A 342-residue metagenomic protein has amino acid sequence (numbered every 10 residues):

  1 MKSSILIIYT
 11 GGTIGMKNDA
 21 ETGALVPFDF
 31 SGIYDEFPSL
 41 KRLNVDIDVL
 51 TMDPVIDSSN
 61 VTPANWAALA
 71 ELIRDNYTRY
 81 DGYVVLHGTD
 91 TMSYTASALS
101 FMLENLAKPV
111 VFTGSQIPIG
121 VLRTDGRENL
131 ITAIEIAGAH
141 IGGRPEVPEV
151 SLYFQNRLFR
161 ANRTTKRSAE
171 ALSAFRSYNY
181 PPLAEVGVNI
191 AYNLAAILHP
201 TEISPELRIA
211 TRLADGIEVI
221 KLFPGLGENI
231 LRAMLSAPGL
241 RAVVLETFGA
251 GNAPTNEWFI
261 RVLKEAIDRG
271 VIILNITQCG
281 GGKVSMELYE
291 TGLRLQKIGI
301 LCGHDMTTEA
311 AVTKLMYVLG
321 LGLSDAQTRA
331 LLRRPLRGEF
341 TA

Functional and structural regions predicted by a protein language model:
M1-D75, R261: ATP/NTP phosphate-donor binding region
K2, I8-G12, F30-K41, R160-A250 (+2 more regions): Accessory alpha-helical/coil subdomains and C-terminal extensions that flank or cap enzyme catalytic cores
I8-T10, V85-H87, V111-G114, P148-Q155 (+3 more regions): Short beta-strand segments
G12-G15, H87-S93, L158, G249-N252 (+1 more regions): Gly/Ser/Thr-rich loops at beta-strand to alpha-helix junctions that form or flank small-molecule/cofactor-binding
Y80-M92, P238-G251: Short acidic, glycine-rich surface-loop motifs adjacent to enzyme active sites
L86-K108, T255-V262, T291: Short Gly/Thr/Asp-enriched flexible loops that form oxyanion-binding sites at enzyme active sites
F112-G187: Internal gly/pro-rich beta-alpha loop/helix module that stabilizes soluble enzyme cofactors or their anionic handles
T247-A342: C-terminal non-catalytic interaction/assembly regions of soluble proteins
